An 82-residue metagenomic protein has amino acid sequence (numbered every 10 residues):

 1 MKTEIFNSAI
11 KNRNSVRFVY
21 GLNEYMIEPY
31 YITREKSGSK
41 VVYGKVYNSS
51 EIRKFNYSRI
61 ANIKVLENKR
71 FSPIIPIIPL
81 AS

Functional and structural regions predicted by a protein language model:
M1-S82: Core beta-strand-centered patch of the WYL/Sm-like small regulatory domain
